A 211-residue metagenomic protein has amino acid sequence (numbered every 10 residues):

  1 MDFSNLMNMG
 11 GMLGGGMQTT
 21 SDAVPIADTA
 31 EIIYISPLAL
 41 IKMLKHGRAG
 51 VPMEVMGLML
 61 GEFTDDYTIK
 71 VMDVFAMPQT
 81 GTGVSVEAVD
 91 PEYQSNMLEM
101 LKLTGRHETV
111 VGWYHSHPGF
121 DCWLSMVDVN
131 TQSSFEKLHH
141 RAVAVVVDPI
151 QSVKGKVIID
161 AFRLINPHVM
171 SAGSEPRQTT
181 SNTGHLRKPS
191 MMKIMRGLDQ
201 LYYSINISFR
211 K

Functional and structural regions predicted by a protein language model:
M1-G112, P118-K211: MPN/JAMM (Mov34/JAB) isopeptidase/deubiquitinase module and associated MPN-bearing subunits/adaptors in ubiquitin
